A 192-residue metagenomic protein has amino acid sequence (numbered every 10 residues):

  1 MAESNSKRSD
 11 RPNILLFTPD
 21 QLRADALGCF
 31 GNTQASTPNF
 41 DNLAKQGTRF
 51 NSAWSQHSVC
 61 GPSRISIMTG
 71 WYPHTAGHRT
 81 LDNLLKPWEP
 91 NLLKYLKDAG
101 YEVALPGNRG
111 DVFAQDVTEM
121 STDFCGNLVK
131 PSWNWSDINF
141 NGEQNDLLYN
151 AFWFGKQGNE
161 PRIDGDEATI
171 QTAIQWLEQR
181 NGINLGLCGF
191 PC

Functional and structural regions predicted by a protein language model:
M1-C192: Formylglycine-dependent sulfatase
